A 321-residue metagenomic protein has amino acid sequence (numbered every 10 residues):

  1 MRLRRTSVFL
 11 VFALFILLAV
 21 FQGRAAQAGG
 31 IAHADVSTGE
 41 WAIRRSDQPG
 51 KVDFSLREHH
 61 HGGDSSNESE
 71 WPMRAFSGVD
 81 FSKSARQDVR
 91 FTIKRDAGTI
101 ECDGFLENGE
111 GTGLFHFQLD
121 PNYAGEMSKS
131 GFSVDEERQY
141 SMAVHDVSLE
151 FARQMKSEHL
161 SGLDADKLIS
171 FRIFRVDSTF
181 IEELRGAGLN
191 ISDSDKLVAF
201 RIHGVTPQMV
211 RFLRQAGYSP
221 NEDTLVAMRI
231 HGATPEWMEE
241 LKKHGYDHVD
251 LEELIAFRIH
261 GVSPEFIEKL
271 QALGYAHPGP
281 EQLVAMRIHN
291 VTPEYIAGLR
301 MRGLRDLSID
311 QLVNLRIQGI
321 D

Functional and structural regions predicted by a protein language model:
R2-F9, L18-D321: General marker for long, soluble alpha-helical cores
